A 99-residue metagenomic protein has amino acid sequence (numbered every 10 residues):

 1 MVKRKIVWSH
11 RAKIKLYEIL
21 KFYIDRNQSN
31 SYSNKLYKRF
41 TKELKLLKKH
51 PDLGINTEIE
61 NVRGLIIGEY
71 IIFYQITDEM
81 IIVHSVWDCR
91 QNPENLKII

Functional and structural regions predicted by a protein language model:
M1-Y37: Arg/Lys-rich, positively charged N-terminal/basic patches that mediate binding to nucleic acids
A12, F40, Y74: GIY-YIG nuclease signature motif recognition
K21, V62, K97-I99: Short, glycine/charged-enriched secondary-structure capping and boundary segments
Y32-K35, I59, E94-L96: Solvent-exposed interaction patches of small proteins and small membrane subunits
T41-I67: A short, surface-exposed loop/turn module that caps and links secondary-structure elements
I67, Q75-I99: Enriched for short, Lys/Arg-rich terminal
